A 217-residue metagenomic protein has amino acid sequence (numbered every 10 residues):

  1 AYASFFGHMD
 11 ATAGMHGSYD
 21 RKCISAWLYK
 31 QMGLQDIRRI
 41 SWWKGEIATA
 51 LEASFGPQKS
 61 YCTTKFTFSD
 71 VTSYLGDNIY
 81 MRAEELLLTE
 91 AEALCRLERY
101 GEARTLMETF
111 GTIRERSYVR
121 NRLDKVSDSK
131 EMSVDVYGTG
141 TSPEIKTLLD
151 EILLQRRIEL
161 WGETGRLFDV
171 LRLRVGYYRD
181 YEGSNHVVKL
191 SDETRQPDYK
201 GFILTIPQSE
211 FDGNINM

Functional and structural regions predicted by a protein language model:
A1-A13, Y19, M32-M217: Acidic/polar-rich alpha-helix caps and helix-coil junctions
I24-S25, P207: Residue-level signal for threonine
